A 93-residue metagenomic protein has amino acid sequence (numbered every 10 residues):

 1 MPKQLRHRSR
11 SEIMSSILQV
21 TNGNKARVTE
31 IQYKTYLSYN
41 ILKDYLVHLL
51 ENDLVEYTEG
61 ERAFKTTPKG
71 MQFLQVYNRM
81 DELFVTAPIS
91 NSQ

Functional and structural regions predicted by a protein language model:
M1-P2, N78-Q93: Amphipathic alpha-helical dimerization/coiled-coil segments that flank or bridge DNA-binding/regulatory modules
M1-S15, I41: Short alpha-helical segments that sit at the start of domains
S11-A26: Short amphipathic alpha-helical interface segments
S16, H48, F73-V76: Residue-level recognition of specific faces of alpha-helices
K25-K34: Short acidic, hydrophobic short linear motifs in intrinsically disordered regions
Y36-E51: Short amphipathic alpha-helical interaction segments
L50-E59: A short, conserved structural fragment
R62-Y77: Basic, amphipathic "hinge/linker" alpha-helix immediately C-terminal to the N-terminal HTH DNA-binding motif
